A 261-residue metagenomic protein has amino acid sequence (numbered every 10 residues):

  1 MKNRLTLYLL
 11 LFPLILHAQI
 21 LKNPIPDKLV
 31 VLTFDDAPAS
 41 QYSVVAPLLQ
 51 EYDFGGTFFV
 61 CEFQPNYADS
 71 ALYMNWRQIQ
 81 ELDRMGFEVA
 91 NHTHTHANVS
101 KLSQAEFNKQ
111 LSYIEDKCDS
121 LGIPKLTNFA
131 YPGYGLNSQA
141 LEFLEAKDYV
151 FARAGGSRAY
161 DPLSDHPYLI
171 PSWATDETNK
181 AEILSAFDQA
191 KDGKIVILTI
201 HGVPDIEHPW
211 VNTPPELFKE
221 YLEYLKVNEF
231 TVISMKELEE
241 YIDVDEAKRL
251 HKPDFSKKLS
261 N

Functional and structural regions predicted by a protein language model:
M1-K22: Bacterial Sec-dependent N-terminal signal peptides
I20-E88, E115-K117, P124-Y131, Y224 (+2 more regions): Active-site beta->alpha N-cap acidic-glycine motif
I20-L21, N66, D119, F151-Y160 (+1 more regions): C-terminal domain-boundary segment and adjacent tail
L29-T33, G56-V60, E88-T93, K125-Y131 (+4 more regions): Structural recognition of the beta-strand scaffold that forms the well-ordered cores of secreted hydrolase catalytic
A37-A39, F63-P65, H94-H96, Y134-L136 (+4 more regions): Short, solvent-exposed loop/turn segments at secondary-structure junctions
Q41-V44, L49, S70, N98-S185 (+1 more regions): Catalytic domains of cell-wall/extracellular-matrix polysaccharide-remodeling enzymes, centered on de-N-acetylation
V60-Y73, N98-Q104, E207-W210: Acidic/histidine-rich helix-loop elements that form or flank divalent-metal/phosphate-binding sites at the catalytic
A71-R77, E106-Q110, V211-L217: Charged helix-capping and loop-helix junction motifs
